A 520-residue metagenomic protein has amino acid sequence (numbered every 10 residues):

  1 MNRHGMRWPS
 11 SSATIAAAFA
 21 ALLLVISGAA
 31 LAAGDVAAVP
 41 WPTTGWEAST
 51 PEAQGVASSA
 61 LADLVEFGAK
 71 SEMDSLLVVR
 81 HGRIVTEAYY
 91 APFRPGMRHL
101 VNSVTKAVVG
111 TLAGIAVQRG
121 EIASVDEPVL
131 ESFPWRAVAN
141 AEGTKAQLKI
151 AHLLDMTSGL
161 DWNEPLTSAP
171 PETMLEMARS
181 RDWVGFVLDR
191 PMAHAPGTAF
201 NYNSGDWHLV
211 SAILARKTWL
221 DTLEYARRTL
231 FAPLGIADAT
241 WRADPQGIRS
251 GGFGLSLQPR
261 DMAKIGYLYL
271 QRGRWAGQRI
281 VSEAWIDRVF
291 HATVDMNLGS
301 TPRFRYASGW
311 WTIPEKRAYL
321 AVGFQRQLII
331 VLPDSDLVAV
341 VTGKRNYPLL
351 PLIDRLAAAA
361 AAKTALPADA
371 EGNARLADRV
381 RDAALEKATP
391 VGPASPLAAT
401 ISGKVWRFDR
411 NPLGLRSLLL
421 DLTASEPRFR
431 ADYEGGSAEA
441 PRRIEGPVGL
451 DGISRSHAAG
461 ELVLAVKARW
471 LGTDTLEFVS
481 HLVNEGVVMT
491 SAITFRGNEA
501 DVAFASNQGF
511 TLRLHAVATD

Functional and structural regions predicted by a protein language model:
N2-R3, S12-I15, F19-R94, H99 (+7 more regions): N-terminal leader/targeting segments and the immediately adjacent pre-domain N-terminus
G82, H99-V125, L153, V210-L214 (+1 more regions): Active-site SXXK
L100, R119-L160, D189-P191, T218-L257: Active-site helix/loop module of the DD-peptidase/beta-lactamase fold, centered on the serine-lysine SxxK catalytic
N163-A243: A small/polar active-site loop signature that marks catalytic segments
D206-I213, F253-R274, Q327-K344: Active-site-proximal alpha-helical segments within enzyme catalytic domains
D238, I286-A339: Active-site Gly/Thr loop motif
G323-T389: Structured C-terminal helix/loop/strand segments within mature extracytoplasmic catalytic/sensor domains
A370-D520: Peripheral terminal and inter-domain segments
